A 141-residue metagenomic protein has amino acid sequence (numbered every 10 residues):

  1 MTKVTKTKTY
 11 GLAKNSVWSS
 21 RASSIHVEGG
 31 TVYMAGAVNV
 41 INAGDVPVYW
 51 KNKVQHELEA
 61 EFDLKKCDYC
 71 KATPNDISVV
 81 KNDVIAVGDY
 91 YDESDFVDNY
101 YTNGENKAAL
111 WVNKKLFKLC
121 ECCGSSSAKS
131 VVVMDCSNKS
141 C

Functional and structural regions predicted by a protein language model:
M1-C141: Residue-level hotspots at or immediately adjacent to binding/recognition sites across diverse folds
